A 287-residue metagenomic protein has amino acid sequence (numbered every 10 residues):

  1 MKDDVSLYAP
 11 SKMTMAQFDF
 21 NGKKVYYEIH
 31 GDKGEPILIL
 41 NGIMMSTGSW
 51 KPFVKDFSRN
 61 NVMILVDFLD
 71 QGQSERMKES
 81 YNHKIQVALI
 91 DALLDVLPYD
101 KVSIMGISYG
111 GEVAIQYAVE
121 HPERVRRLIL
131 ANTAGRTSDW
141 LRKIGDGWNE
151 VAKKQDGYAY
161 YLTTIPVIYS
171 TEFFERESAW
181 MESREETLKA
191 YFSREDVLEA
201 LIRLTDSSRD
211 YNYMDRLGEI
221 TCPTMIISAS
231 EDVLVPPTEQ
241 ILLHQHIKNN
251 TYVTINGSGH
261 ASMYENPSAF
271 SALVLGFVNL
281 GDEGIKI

Functional and structural regions predicted by a protein language model:
K23-E75: Conserved HGGG/HGGXW glycine-rich cap/lid loop of the alpha/beta-hydrolase fold
I64-M105, A272: Active-site loop/oxyanion-hole signature of alpha/beta-hydrolase fold enzymes
I115, V119, R126-D156: Flexible "cap/lid" loop of the alpha/beta hydrolase fold
D139-L141, A159-R216: Conserved alpha/beta-hydrolase catalytic His-Asp/Glu region
I220, I226-S228: Short beta-strand/loop motif that positions the catalytic acidic residue of the alpha/beta-hydrolase fold
C222, P236-L243: Short alpha-helix in the alpha/beta-hydrolase fold that links the catalytic acid
E231-V235: Acidic catalytic loop of the alpha/beta-hydrolase fold
N250-I287: Catalytic active-site module of serine/aspartate enzymes centered on a nucleophile-bearing elbow/loop
